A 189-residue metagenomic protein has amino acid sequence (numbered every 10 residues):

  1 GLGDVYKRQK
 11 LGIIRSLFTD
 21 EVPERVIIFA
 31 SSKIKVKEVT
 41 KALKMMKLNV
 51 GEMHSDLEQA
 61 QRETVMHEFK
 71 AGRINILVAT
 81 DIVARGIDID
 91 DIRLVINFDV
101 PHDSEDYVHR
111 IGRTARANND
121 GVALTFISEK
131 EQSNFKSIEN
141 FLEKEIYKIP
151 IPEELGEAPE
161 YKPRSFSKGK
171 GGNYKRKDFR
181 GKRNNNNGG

Functional and structural regions predicted by a protein language model:
G3-A158: Conserved helicase RecA-like core
P159-G189: Intrinsically disordered, Lys/Arg-rich low-complexity segments
